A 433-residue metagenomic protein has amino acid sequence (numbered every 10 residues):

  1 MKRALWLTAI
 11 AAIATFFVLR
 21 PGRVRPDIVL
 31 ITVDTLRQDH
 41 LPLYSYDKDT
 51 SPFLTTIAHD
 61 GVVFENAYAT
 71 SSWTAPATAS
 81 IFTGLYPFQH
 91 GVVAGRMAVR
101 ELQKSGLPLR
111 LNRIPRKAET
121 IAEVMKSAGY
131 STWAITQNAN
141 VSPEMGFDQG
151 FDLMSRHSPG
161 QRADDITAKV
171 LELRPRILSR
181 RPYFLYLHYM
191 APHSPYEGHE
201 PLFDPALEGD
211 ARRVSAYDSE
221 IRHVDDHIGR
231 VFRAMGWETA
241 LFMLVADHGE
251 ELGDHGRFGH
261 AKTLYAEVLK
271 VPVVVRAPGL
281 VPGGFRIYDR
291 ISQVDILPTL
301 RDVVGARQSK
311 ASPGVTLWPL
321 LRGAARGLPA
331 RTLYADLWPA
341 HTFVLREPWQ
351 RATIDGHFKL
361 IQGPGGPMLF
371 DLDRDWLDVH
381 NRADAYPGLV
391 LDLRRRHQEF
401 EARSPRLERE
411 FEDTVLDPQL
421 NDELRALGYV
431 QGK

Functional and structural regions predicted by a protein language model:
R3-K433: Catalytic domains that recognize anionic headgroups
